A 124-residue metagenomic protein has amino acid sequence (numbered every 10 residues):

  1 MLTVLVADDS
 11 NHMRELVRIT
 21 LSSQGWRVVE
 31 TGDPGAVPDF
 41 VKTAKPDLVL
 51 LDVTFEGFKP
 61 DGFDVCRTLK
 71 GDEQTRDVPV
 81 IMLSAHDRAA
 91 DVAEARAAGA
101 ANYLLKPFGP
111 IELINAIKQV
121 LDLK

Functional and structural regions predicted by a protein language model:
E15-S23: Charged docking surfaces used in two-component/phosphorelay signaling
G25-P34, F40, L104: Short hydrophobic/Thr-rich beta-strand motif most characteristic of the beta2 strand and flanking loop of CheY-like
D39, D61-R76: Short amphipathic alpha-helix used as the core "switch/output" element in two-component signaling
A44-F55: Active-site beta3 strand of CheY-like receiver
K45-D47, Q74-P79: His-Asp phosphorelay/catalytic-motif detector in bacterial-type signaling
A101: Short, glycine/charged-rich "phosphate-handling" switch motifs in NTP-dependent and phosphotransfer domains
F108-I117: C-terminal output helix
